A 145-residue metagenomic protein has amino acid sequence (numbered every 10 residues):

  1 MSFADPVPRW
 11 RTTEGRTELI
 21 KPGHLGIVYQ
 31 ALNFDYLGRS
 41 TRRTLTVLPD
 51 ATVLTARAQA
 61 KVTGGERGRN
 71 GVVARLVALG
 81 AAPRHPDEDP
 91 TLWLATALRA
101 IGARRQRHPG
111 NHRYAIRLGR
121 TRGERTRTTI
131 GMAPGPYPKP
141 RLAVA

Functional and structural regions predicted by a protein language model:
M1-I101: Acyl-donor binding region in acyl/amide transferases
T12, E124-T126: Short acidic, gly/pro-rich beta-turn/loop elements at beta-sheet edges and active-site/ligand-binding grooves
T55-A56, T121-E124: Short, charged/polar, Gly/Pro-enriched secondary-structure boundary elements
R105: Phosphate-recognition beta-domain surfaces
P109-Y114: Short hydrophobic/aromatic beta-strand or adjacent loop that forms the aromatic wall/cage of a ligand/substrate-binding
I116-R120: Short beta-strand-to-coil "C-cap" segments at the C-terminal boundary of structured domains/repeats, marking
R127-A145: Short, cationic low-complexity segments
